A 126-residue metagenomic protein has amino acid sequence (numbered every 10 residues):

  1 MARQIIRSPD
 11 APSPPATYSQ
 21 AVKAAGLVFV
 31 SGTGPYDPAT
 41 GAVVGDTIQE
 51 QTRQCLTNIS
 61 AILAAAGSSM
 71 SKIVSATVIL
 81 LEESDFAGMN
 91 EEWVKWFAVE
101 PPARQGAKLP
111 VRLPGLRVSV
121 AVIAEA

Functional and structural regions predicted by a protein language model:
M1-T57, A61-V74, L80-A126: N-terminal presequence-like segments and the immediate start of the first folded domain
